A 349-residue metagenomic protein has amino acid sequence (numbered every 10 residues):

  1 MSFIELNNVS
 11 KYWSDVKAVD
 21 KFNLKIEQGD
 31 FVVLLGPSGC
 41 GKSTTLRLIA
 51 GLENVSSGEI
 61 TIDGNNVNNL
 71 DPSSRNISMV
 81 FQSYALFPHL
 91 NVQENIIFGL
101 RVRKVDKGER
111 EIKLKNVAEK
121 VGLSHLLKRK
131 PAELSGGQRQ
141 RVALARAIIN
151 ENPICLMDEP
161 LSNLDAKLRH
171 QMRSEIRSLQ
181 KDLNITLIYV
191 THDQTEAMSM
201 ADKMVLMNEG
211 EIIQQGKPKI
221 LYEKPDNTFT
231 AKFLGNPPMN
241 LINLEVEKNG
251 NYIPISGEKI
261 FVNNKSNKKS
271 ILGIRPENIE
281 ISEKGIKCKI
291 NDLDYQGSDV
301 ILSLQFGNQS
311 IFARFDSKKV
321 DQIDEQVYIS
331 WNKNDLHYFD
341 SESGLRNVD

Functional and structural regions predicted by a protein language model:
E5, K25, T61, Y328-S330: ABC ATPase nucleotide-binding domain
W13-K17: Short coil-to-beta microelement around the adenine-binding A-loop and adjacent beta1/P-loop entry of ABC ATPase
L35-P37: The feature captures the beta-strand-to-loop junction immediately N-terminal to the Walker
A50: Helix-to-loop junction immediately C-terminal to a conserved catalytic motif
G58-N66: Conserved ABC transporter NBD signature motif
P72-F229: ABC ATPase nucleotide-binding domains
P237, K248-D349: Non-catalytic connector elements of ABC transporters
